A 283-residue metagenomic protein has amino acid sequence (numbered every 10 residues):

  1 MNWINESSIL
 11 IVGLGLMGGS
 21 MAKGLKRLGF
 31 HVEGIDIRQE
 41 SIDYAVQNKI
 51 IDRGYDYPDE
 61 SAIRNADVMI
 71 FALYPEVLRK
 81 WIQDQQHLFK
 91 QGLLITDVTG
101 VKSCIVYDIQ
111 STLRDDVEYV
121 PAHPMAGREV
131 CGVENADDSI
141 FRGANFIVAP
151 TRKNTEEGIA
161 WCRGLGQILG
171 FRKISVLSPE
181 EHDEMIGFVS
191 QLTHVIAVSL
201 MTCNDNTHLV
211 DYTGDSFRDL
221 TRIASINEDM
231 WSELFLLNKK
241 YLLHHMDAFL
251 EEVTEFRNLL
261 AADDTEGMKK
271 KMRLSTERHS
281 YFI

Functional and structural regions predicted by a protein language model:
M1-I63: NAD(P)+-binding Rossmann beta1-loop-alpha1 motif at the extreme N-terminus of oxidoreductases
S8, H31, E118, N145 (+1 more regions): Residues at the starts of beta-strands that form the adenosine-phosphate
I37, L73, V98: Short beta->alpha hinge that forms the Motif I/post-I loop of the SAM-binding pocket
D59-F89, L93-L94: Rossmann-like NAD(P)-binding element
Q83-E134: Rossmann-like NAD(P)(H) cofactor-binding subdomain of soluble oxidoreductases
D138-I223: Internal alpha-helical scaffold of NAD(P)-dependent oxidoreductase catalytic cores
H208-S275: Interdomain hinge/lid region at the active-site interface of Rossmann-like NAD(P)-dependent oxidoreductases
